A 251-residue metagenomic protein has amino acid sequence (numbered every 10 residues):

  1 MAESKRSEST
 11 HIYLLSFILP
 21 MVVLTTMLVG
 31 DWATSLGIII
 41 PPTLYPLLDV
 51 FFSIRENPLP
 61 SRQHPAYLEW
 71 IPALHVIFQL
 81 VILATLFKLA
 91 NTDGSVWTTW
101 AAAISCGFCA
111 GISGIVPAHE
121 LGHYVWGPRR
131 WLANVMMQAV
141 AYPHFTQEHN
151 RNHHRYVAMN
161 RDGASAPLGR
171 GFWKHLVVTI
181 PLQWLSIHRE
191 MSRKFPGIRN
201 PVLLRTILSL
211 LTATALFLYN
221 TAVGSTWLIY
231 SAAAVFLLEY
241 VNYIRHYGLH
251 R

Functional and structural regions predicted by a protein language model:
M1-A2, V29-G30, L47-E56, V178-S192: Hydrophobic, membrane-facing alpha-helical anchors
M1-R6, L59-A66, H188-G197: Short juxtamembrane and helix-loop transition motifs at transmembrane-helix boundaries in membrane proteins
S4-F52, A66-N91, W97-G111, I198-E239: Alpha-helical bilayer-embedded segments of polytopic membrane proteins, i.e., transmembrane/intramembrane helices
F51-H64, H250: Membrane-helix interface/capping segments
R55-P58, L89-T92, G122, G248: Juxtamembrane transmembrane-helix termini
I104-I207, H250-R251: Membrane-embedded catalytic scaffold of the fatty acid hydroxylase/desaturase
G163, F236-H250: Transmembrane alpha-helix/helix-exit interface in multi-pass inner-membrane proteins
